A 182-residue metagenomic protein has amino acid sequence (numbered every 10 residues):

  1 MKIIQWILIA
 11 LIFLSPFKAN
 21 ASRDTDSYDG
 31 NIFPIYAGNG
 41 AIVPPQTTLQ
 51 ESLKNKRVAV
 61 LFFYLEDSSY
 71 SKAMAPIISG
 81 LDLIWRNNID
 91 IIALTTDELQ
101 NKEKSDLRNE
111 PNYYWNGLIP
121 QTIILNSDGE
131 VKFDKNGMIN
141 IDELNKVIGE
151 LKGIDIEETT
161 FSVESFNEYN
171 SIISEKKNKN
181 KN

Functional and structural regions predicted by a protein language model:
M1-Q5: Positively charged n-region of N-terminal signal peptides that target proteins for export
W6-S15: Bacterial N-terminal signal peptides
N20-T48: N-terminal "domain-start" segment that seeds a small globular fold
T47-L49, Y70-W85: Typically the conserved alpha-helix immediately C-terminal to a functionally engaged Cys/Sec in thioredoxin-like
S52-E66: Short active-site neighborhood of thiol/selenol oxidoreductases, capturing the structured segment around
S68-K72, L118-I119, M138-D142: Soluble non-cytosolic domains of exported or imported proteins
S79, D90-K132, I141, I148-K152: Thioredoxin-like thiol-disulfide oxidoreductase module
G137-N182: Thiol-/selenol-based redox modules, centered on thioredoxin-like and closely related oxidoreductase domains
